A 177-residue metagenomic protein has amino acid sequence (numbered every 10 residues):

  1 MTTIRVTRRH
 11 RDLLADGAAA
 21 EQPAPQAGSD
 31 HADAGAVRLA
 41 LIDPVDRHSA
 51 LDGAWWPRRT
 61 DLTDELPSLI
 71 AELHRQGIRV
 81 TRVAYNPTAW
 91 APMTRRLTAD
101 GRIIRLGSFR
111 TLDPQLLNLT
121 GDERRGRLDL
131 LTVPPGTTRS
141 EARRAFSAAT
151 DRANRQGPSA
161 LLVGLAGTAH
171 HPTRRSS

Functional and structural regions predicted by a protein language model:
M1-A32, S177: Eukaryotic low-complexity, non-globular regulatory regions
T3, A91-S177: Helix-rich interaction surfaces within compact, conserved domain-sized segments that mediate assembly or partner
E21-A50: N-terminal, Lys/Arg- and Ser/Thr-rich interaction peptides
D43, P87, G121-E123: Short acidic, glycine-rich loop/turn motifs
D52-G53, V80, P114-L116: Short, surface-exposed beta-edge/turn micro-motifs
G53-W56, D129-L131: Short cationic amphipathic helices and targeting signals
A54-T63, I78, N154-L161, H171: Internal, well-folded beta-alpha domain core
W56-M93, L97: Short, well-structured hydrophobic secondary-structure segments
